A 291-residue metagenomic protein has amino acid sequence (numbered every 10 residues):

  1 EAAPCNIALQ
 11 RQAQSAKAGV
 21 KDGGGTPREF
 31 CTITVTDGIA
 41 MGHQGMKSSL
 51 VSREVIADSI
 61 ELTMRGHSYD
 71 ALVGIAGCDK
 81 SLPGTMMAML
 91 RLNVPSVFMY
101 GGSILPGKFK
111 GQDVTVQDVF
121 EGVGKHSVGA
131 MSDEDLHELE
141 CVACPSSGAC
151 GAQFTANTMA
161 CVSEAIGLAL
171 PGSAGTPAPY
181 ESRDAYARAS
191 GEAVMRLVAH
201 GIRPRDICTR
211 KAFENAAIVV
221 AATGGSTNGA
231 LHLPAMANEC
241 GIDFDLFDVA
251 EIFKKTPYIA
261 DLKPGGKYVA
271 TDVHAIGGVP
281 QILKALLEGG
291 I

Functional and structural regions predicted by a protein language model:
E1-C5, Q12-C31, G38-I39, Q44-G45 (+4 more regions): Catalytic or ion-coupling anion/metal-binding cores of large enzyme and transporter domains
L50-E54: Conserved phosphate-coordination/catalytic loops
V55-H67: Short, well-structured alpha-helical segments in soluble
M64-T85, V97-Y100: A short, small-residue-rich loop immediately preceding and capping a beta-strand
